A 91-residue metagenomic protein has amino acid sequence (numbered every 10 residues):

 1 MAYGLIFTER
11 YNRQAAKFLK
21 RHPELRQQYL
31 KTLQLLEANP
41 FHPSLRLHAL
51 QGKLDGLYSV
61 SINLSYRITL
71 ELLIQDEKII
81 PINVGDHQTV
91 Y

Functional and structural regions predicted by a protein language model:
A2-G4, R13-A16, P23, I62-Y91: Enriched for short, Lys/Arg-rich terminal
F7-T8: PIN/NYN-family metal-dependent endoribonuclease catalytic core
A16, K20-P23, F41, D55: Residues in soluble alpha-helical coiled-coils and helical-bundle/repeat scaffolds
K31, G52-D55, L70-L73: Short alpha-helical linear motifs
T32-L35, N83: Residue-level recognition of specific faces of alpha-helices
L35-V60: A short, surface-exposed loop/turn module that caps and links secondary-structure elements
